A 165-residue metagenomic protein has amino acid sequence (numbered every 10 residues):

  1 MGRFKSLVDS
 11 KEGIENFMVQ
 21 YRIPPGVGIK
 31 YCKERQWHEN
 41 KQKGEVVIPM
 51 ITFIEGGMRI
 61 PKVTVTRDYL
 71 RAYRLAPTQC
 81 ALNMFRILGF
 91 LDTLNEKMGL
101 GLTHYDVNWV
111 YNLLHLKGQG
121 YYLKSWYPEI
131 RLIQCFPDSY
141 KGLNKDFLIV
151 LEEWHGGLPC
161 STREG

Functional and structural regions predicted by a protein language model:
M1-G165: Residue-register detector that marks a fixed positional context within folded domains
